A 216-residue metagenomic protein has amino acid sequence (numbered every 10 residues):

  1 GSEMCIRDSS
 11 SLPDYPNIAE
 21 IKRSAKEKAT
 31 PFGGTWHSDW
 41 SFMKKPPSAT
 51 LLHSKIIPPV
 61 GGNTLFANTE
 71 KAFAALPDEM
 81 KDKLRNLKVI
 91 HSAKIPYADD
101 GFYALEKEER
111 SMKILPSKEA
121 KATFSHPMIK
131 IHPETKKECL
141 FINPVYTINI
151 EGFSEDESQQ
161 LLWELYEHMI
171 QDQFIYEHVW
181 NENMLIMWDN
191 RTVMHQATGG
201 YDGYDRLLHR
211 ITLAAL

Functional and structural regions predicted by a protein language model:
G1-I6: Short, small-residue-biased leader/transition segments that mark boundaries at the very start of proteins
R7-P13: Beta-solenoid repeat scaffold
D14-I175, L185-M187, R191-L216: Active-site environment of non-heme Fe oxygenases that use a 2-His-1-carboxylate facial triad
